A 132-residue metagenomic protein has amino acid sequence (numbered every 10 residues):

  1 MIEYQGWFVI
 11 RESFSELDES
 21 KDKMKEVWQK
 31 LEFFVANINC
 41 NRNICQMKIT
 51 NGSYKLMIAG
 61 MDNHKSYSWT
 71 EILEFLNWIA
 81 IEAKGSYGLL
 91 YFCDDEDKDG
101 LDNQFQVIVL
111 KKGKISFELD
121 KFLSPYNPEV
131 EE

Functional and structural regions predicted by a protein language model:
M1-E32: Short, extreme N-terminal segment that most often corresponds to the first beta-strand
Y4-G6, N43-Q46, Y91-F92: Beta-strand-enriched cores of mature, soluble protein domains
F8-I10, G60, F92: Hydrophobic side chains in beta-strands
L31-F34, I81-K84, K114-E118, E132: Glycine-rich loops and low-complexity Gly/Arg-rich segments that provide flexible linkers or classic glycine-based
E32-N77, I81: Short, intrinsically disordered low-complexity segments
N37-C40, Y87-F92, D120-S124: Short C-terminal domain-edge/linker segments immediately following a structured domain
N63-V107: Amphipathic protein-protein interaction modules
K98-E132: Acidic, proline/glycine-rich low-complexity IDRs
